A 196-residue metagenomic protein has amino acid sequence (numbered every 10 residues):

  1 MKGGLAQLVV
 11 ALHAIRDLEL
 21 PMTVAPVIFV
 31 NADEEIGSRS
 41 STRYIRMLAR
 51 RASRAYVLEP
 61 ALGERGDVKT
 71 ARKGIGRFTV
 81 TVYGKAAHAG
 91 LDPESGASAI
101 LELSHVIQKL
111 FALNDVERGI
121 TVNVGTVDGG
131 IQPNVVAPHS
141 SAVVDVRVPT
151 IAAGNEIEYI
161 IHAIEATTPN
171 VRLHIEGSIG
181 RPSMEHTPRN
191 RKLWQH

Functional and structural regions predicted by a protein language model:
K2-A71: Acidic/histidine-rich catalytic neighborhood of metal-dependent amide-processing enzymes
P60-R65, T70, G76-H196: Metal-dependent amide/peptide-bond hydrolase catalytic core, centered on the "pita-bread" metallohydrolase fold
